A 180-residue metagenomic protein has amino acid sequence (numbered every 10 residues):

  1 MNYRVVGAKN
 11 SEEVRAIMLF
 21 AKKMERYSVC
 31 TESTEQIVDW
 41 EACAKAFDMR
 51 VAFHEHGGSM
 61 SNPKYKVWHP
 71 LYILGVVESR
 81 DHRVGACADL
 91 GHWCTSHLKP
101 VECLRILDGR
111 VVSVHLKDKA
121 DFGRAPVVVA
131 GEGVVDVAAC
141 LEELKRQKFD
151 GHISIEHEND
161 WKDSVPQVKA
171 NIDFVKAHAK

Functional and structural regions predicted by a protein language model:
M1-G85, C94-H97: Active-site acidic/histidine proton-transfer and metal-coordination neighborhood in alpha/beta enzyme cores
P70-A88, C94-K180: Histidine-acidic metal/acid-base catalytic patches
